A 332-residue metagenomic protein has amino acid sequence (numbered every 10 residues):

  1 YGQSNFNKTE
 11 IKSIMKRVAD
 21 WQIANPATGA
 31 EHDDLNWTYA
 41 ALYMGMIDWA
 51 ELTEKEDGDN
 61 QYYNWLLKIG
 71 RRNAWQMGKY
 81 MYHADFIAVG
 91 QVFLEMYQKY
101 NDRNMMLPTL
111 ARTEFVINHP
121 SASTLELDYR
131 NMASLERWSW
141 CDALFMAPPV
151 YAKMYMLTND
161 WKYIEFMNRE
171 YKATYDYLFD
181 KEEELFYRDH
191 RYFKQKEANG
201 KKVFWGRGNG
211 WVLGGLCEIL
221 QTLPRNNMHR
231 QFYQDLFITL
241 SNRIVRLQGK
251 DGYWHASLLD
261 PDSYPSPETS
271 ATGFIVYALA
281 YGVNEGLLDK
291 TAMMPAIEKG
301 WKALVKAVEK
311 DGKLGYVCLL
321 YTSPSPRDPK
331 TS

Functional and structural regions predicted by a protein language model:
Y1-Q3: Bacterial Sec-dependent N-terminal signal peptides
N7-I11, A19-A40, K55, G70-I87 (+10 more regions): Solvent-exposed loop and edge beta-strand segments that line ligand/cofactor-binding and catalytic clefts
I11-G29, Q61-Y80, L107-L127, W161-Y187 (+2 more regions): Long, well-ordered core segments of solenoidal/helical folds
A40-E56, A88-D102, P148-D160, W211-H229 (+1 more regions): Well-ordered alpha-helical scaffold segments within catalytic/enzyme domains
V92, N104-P108, E114-M146: Extracytoplasmic mature domains of secreted/periplasmic and thylakoid-lumen proteins
I164-C217: Loop-centered beta-sheet repeat module
S266, T272, Y277-G286, A292-V305: Active-site/pore-lining binding-face segments in mid-to-C-terminal subdomains
Y321-P326: Conserved small/polar residues in nucleotide/adenosyl-binding loops
